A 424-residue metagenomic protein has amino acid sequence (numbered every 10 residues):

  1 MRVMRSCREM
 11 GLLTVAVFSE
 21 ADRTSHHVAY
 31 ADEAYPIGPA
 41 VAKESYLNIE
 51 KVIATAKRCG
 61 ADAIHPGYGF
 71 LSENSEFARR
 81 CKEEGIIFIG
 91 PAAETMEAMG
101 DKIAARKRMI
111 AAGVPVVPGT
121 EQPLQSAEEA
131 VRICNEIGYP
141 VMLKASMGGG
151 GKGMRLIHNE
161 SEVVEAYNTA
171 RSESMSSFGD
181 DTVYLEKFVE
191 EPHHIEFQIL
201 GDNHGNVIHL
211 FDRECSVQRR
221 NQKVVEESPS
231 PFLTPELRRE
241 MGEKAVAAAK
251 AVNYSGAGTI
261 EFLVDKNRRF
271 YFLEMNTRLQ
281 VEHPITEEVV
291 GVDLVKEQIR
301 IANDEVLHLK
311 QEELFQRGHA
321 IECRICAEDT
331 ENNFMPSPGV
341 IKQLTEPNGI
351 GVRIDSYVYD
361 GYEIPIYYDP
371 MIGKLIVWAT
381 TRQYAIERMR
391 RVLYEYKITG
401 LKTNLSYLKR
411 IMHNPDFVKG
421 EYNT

Functional and structural regions predicted by a protein language model:
M1-I260, V264-H283: N-terminal beta-alpha lobe that positions the nucleotide/phosphoryl donor in ATP/NTP-coupled carboxylate activation
A245, P284-T424: Catalytic cores of soluble metabolic enzymes centered on carboxylation/carboxyl-transfer
